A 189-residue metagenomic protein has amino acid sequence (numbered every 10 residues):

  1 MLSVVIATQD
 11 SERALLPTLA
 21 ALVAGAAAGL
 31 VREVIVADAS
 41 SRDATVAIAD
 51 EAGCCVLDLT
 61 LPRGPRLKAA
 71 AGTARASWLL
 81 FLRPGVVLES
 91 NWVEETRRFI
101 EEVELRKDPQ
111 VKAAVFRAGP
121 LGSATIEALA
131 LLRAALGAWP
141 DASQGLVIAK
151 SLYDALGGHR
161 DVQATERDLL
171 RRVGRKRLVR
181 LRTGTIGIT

Functional and structural regions predicted by a protein language model:
M1-S3, E33: Cell-envelope/extracellular polymer assembly enzymes that use nucleotide-activated donors
D10-A26: Short, well-formed alpha-helical segments that are part of the catalytic scaffolds of diverse glycosyltransferases
D38-V46: A conserved acidic beta->alpha catalytic loop
A44, G64, L82-F99: Acidic donor-binding/catalytic loop of UDP-sugar-dependent glycosyltransferases, especially processive GT2
L59-A74: Glycine-rich, basic loop-to-helix element that forms the pyrophosphate-binding segment of sugar-nucleotide handling
L79: Short aromatic/hydrophobic "clamp" motif used to bind/position activated sugar donors
N91-A124: Conserved donor NDP-sugar-binding/catalytic core segment of glycosyltransferases
P109-L121, A130-A155, I186: A recurrent flexible, glycine/aromatic-enriched loop bordering the glycosyltransferase active site that acts as
